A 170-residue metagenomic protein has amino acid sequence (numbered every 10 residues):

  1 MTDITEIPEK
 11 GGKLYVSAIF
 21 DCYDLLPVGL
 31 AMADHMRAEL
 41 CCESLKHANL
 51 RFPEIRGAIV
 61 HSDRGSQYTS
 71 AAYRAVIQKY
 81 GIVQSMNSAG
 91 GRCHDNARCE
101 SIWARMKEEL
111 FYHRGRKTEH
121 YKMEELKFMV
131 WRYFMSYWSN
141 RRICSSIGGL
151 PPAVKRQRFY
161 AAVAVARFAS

Functional and structural regions predicted by a protein language model:
M1-V28, D34: An active-site-proximal beta-strand-loop segment
D3, I19, L25, L45 (+8 more regions): Mobile genetic element proteins and their domesticated derivatives, centered on retroelements and DNA transposons
P8, G12, L30-E54, T69: Active-site beta-loop-alpha junctions of metal-dependent nucleic acid enzymes, especially the RNase H-like/DDE
D24-L30, Q84-N87, Y112-R114: Short small-residue beta-strand/loop micro-motif enriched in glycine and branched aliphatics
A48, A72, V76-Y80: Alpha-helical structural signal in soluble globular domains
P53-I55, V83-M86, G90: Short, basic (Lys/Arg/His-rich) helix/loop patches that form interaction surfaces in the mid-to-C-terminal regions
S62-R64, S70-R74, M86-E108, K122-F128 (+1 more regions): RNase H-like two-metal-ion nuclease catalytic core shared by retroviral integrases and related mobile-element nucleases
Q78-Y80, A104-S170: C-terminal domain-tail junction helix/linker
